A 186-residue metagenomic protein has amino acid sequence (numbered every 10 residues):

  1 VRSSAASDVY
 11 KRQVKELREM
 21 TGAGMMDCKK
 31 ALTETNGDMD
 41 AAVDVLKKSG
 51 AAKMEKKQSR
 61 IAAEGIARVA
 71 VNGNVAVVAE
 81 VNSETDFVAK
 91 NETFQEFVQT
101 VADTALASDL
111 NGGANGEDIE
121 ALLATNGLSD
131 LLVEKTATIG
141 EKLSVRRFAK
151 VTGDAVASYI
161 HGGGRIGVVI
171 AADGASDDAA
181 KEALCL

Functional and structural regions predicted by a protein language model:
V1-A6, Y10: Single conserved hydrophobic/aromatic residue that forms the stacking wall/gate of nucleotide- or nucleobase-binding
K11-L186: N-terminal assembly/interaction segments in proteins that build large macromolecular machines
